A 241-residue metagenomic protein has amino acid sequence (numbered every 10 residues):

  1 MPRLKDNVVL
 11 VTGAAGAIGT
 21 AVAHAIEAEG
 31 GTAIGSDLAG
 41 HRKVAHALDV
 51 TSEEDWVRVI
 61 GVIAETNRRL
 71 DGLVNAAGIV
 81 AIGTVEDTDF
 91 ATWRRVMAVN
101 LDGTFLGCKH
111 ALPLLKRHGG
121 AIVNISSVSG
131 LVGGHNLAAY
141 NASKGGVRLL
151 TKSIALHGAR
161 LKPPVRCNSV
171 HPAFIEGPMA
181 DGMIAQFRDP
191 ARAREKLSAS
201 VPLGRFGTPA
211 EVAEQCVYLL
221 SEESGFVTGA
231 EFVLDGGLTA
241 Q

Functional and structural regions predicted by a protein language model:
T84-V85, T92-R94, I122, L197: Substrate-binding pocket helix/loop in short-chain dehydrogenase/reductase
C108, S143, T151: Active-site helix of classical SDR
P113, L156-R160, G225: Alpha-helical segment proximal to the catalytic Tyr-Lys
S127: Residue(s) in the substrate-gating loop at a strand-loop-helix junction that position the organic substrate next
V132, V217, T228-Q241: Short C-terminal tail/terminal secondary-structure segment of NAD(P)H-dependent dehydrogenase/reductase domains
A159-R166, V227-G229: Short, small/polar-rich loop/turn modules that mediate ligand/substrate recognition or access, typified
F174-S200: A glycine/serine/threonine-rich, flexible loop-to-helix segment that serves as the NAD(P) cofactor-binding "lid"
